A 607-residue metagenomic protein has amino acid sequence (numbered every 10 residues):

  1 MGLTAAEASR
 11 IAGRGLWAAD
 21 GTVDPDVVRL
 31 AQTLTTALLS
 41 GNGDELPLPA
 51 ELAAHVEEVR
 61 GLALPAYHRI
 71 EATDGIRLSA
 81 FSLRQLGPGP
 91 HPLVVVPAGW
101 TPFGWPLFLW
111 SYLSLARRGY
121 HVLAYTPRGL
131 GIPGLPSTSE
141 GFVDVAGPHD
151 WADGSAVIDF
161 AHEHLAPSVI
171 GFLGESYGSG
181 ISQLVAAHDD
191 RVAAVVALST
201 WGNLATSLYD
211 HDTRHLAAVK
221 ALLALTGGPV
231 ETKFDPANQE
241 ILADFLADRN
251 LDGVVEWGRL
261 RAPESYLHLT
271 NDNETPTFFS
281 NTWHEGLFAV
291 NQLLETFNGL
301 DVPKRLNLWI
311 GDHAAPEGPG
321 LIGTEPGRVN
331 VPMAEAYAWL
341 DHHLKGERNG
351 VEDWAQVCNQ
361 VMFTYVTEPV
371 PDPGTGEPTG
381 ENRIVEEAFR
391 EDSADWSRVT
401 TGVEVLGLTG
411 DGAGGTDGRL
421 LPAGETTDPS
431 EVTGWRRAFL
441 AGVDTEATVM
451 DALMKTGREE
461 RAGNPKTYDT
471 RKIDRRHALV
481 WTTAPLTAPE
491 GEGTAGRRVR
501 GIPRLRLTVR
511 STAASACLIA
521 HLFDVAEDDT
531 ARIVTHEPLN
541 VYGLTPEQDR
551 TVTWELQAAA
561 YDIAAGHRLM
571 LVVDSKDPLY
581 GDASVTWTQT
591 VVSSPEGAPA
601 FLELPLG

Functional and structural regions predicted by a protein language model:
G2-V56, R117, W151, L184-D272: Accessory cap/linker subdomain of secreted extracellular hydrolases
L3, L16, G21, V28-L39 (+1 more regions): C-terminal, loop-rich substrate-recognition/catalytic regions characterized by aromatic stacking residues
L46-G89, T482-A488: N-terminal cap/lid segment of alpha/beta-hydrolase-fold proteins
G75-R77, P90-L93, R118-H121, A166-I170 (+3 more regions): Loop/turn elements at helix/coil->beta-strand transitions in domains of secreted/extracellular proteins
A80-P90, P263-L267, Q557: Short beta-strand-to-loop junctions in surface cap/lid or active-site-entrance loops
L86-H162, P319-G323, R475, A526-D528 (+1 more regions): Cap/lid segment of the alpha/beta-hydrolase catalytic domain
V143-H149, F160, L173-N238, N281-W283 (+2 more regions): A catalytic-pocket lid/entrance helix-loop region that shapes and gates access to the active site across common
L246-K304: Serine-hydrolase catalytic core
